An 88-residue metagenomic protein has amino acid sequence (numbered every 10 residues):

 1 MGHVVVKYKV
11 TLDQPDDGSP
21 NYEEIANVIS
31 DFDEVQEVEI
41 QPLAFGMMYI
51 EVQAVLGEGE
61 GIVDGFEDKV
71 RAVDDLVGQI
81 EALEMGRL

Functional and structural regions predicted by a protein language model:
M1-L88: Long, contiguous binding/interaction regions
